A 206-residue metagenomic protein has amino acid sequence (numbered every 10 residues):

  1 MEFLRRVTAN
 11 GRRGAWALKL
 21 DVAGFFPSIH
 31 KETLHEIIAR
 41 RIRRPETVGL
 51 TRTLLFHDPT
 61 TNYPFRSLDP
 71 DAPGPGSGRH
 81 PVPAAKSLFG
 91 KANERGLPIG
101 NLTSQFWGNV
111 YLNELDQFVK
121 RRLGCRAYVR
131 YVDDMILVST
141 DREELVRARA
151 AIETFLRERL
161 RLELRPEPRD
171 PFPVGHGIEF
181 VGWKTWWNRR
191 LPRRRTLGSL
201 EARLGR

Functional and structural regions predicted by a protein language model:
M1-R5: Well-ordered mid-protein domain cores that form the structural environment of catalytic cofactors
A9-V132, I136-I152, E163, F172-G175: Conserved polymerase palm-domain catalytic core
R142-R206: C-terminal polymerase-core module
